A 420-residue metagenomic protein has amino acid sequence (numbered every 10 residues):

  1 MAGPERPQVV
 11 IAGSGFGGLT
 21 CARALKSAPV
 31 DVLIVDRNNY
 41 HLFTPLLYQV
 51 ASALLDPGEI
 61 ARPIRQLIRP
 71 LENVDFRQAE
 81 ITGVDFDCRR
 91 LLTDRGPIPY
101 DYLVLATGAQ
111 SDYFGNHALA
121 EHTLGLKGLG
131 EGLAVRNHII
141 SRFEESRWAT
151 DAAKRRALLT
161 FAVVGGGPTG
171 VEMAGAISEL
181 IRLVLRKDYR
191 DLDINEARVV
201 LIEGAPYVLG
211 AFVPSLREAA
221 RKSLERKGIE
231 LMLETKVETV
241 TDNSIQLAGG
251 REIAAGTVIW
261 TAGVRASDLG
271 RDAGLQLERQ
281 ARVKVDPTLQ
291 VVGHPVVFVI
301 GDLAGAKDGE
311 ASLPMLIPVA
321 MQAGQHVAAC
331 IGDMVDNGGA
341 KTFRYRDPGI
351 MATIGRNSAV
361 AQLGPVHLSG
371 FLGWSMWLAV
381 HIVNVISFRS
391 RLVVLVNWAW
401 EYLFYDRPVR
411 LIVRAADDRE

Functional and structural regions predicted by a protein language model:
M1-R6, V74-A162, L180, I259: FAD-binding core/adjacent interface of flavoenzyme oxidoreductases
A2-Q78, T82, F161, P168-F212 (+1 more regions): Beta1-alpha1 glycine-rich phosphate/pyrophosphate-binding loop at the start of Rossmann-like nucleotide-binding domains
R6, A323, A328-E420: C-terminal, flexible cofactor-proximal segment of oxidoreductases
V10-A12, I98-Q110, G128, V237 (+3 more regions): Short hydrophobic core segments
E72-G83, S178-P287, V291-G293, A340: A Rossmann-like FAD-binding core segment of flavoenzymes
E121-D151, N243-Q246, E252-A323, A329: FAD-site-proximal beta/loop scaffold in flavoenzymes
R155-F212, A219, E230-M232, M315-D333 (+2 more regions): Rossmann-like dinucleotide-binding core of oxidoreductases
